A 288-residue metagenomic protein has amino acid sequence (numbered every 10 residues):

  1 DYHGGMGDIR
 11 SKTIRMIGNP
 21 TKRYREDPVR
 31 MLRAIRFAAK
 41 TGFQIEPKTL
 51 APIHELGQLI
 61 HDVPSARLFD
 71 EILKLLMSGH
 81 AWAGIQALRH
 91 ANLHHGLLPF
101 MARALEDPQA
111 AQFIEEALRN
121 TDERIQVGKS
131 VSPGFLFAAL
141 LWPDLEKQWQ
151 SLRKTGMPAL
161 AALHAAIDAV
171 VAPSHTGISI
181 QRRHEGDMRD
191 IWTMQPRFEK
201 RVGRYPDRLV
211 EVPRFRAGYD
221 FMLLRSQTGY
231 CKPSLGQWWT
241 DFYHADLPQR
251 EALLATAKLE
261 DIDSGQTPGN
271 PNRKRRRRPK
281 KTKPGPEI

Functional and structural regions predicted by a protein language model:
D1-R153, P206: Glycine- and charge-enriched loop/helix tracts that form the active or gating conduit in phosphate/cation-handling
D1-T13, R273-E287: Short intrinsically disordered, low-complexity coil segments enriched in acidic
I85-K274, K281-I288: C-terminal subdomains that position terminal phosphate/3'-OH groups for nucleotidyl transfer/ligation, primarily on
